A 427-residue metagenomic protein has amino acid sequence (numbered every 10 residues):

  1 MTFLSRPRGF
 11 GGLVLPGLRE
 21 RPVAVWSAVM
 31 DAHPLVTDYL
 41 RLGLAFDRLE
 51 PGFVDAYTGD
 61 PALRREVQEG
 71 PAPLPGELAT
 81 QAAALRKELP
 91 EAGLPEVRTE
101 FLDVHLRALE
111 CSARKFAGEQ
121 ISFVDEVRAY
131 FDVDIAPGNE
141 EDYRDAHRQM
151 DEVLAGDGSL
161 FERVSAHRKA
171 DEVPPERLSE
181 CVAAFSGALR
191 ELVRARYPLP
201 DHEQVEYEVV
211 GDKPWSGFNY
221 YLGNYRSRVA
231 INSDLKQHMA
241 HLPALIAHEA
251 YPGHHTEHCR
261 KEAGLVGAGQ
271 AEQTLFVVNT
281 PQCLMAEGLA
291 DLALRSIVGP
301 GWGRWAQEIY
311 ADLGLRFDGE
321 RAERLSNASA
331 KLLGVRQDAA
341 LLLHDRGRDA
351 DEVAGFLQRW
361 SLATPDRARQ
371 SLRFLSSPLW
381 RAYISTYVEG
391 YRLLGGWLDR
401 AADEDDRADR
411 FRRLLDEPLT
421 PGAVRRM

Functional and structural regions predicted by a protein language model:
M1-A28: N-terminal amphipathic/basic-hydrophobic helices that include classical n-h-c signal peptides and signal-anchor
W26-M427: N-terminal maturation segment of proteins
